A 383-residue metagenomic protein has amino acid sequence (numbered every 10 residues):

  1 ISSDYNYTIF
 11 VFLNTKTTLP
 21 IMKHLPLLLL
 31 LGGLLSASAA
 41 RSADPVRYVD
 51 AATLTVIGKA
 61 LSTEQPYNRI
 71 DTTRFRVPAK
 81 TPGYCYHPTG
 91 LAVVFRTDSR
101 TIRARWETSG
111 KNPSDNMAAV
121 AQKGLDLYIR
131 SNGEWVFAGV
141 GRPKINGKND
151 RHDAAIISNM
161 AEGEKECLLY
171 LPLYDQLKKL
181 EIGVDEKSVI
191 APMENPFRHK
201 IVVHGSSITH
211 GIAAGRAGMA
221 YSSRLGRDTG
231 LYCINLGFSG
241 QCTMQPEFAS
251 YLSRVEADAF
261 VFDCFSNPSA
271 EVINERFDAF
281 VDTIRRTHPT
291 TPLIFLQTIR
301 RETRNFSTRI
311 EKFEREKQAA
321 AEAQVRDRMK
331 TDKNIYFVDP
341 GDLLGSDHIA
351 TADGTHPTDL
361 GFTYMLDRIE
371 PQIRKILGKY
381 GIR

Functional and structural regions predicted by a protein language model:
I1-M22, A37-K200, R374-R383: N-terminal secretory targeting modules
P26-S36: Bacterial N-terminal signal peptides
R198-M219: Catalytic nucleophile-elbow at a beta strand-turn-alpha helix junction centered on a G-D-S/GDSL motif, marking
A213, L225, C242-T287, T298-N305: Oxyanion-hole/transition-state-stabilizing segment in secreted/luminal serine hydrolases and related acyltransferases
S222-N235, R326: Short helix-loop-beta junction
R301-D339, Y364, R383: Substrate-gating cap/lid alpha-helix
A352-R383: Histidine-centered active-site loop/cap adjacent to the catalytic His in serine esterases/O-acetyl transfer systems
